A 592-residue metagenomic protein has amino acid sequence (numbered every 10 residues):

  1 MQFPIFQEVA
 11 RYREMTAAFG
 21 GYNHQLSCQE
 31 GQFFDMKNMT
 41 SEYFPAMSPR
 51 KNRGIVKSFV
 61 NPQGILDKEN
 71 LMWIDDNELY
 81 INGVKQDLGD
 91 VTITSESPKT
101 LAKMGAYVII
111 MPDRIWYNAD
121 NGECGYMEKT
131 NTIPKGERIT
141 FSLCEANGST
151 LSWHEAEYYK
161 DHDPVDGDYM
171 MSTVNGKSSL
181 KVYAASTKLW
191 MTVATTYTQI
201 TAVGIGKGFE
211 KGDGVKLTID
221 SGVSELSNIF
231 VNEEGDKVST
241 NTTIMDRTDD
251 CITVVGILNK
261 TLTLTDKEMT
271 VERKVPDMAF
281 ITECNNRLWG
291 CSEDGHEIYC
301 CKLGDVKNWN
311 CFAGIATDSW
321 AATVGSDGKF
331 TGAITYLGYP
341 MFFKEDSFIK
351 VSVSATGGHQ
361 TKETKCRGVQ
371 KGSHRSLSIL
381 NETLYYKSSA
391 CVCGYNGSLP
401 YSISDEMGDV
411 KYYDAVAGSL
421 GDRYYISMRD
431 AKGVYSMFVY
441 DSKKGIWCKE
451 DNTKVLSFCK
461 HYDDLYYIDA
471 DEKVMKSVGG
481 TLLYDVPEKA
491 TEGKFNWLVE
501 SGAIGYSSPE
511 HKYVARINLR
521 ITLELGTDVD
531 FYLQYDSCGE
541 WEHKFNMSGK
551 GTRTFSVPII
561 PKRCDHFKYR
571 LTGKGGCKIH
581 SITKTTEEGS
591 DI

Functional and structural regions predicted by a protein language model:
Q2-N70, D75-E78, G83, G368-G372 (+2 more regions): Beta-sheet repeat architectures centered on beta-propellers
F6-M15, K129, G136, G148 (+2 more regions): Small/polar beta-strand repeat architecture
N70-L71, A106-I110, K160-Y183, G212-T218 (+7 more regions): Short hydrophobic/aromatic-rich beta-strand motifs
D75-D76, M104-G105, M111-D113, G176 (+11 more regions): Short loop/turn segments that connect beta-strands within the blades of beta-propeller domains, predominantly WD40
E78-V84, R114-K129, Y169-A194, S224-N228 (+4 more regions): Short, surface-exposed terminal/edge motifs of secreted or surface/virion proteins that either
D90-E96, K135-Y169, V193-Y197, T270 (+1 more regions): Extracellular/surface-exposed low-complexity repeats and stalk/linker segments enriched in Gly/Pro and small polar
K99-F141, A185: Hydrophobic or amphipathic alpha-helical targeting/insertion segments
E272-S419, C448-D451: Beta-propeller and closely related beta-pinwheel folds
